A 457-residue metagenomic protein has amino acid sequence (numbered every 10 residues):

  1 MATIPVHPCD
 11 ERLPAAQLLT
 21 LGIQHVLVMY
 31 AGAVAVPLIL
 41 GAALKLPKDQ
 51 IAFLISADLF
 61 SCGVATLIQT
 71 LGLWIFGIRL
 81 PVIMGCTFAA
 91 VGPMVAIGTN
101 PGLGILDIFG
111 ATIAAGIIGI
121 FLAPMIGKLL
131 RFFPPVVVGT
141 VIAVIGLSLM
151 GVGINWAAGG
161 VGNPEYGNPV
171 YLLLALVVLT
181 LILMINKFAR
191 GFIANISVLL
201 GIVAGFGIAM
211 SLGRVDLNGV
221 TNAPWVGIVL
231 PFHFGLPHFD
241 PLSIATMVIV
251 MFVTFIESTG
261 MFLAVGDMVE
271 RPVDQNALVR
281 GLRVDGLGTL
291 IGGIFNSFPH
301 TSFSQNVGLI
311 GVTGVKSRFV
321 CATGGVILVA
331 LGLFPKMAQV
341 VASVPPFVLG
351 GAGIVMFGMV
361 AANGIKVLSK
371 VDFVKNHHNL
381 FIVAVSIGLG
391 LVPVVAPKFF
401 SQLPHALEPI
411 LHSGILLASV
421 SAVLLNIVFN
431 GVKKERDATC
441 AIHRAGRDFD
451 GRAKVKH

Functional and structural regions predicted by a protein language model:
M1-L21, L217-F232, D267-R271, G281 (+1 more regions): Intrinsically disordered, low-complexity non-transmembrane regions of multi-pass membrane transporters
M1-P81, A89-P101: N-terminal signal-anchor module of multipass membrane proteins
M1-T3, A33-P37, G41, V177-F188 (+6 more regions): Juxtamembrane interface elements at the cytosolic ends of transmembrane helices in multi-pass membrane proteins
A15, G41-R79, T246-R318: Membrane-embedded helical hairpins/re-entrant loop segments and their flanking transmembrane helices within multi-pass
A16-M29, A33, G167-L179, I196-S197 (+3 more regions): Hydrophobic, membrane-embedded alpha-helices of multi-pass small-molecule transporters
P37-G41, V91-N100, G127, W156-A158 (+5 more regions): Generic transmembrane alpha-helix signature in multi-pass membrane proteins, especially transporters/channels
F53, I75-A89, R131-G139, I193-L199 (+3 more regions): Short, non-helical or kinked segments that cap or interrupt transmembrane helices
I97-D216, G324-G325, V329-T439: Membrane-embedded alpha-helical modules
